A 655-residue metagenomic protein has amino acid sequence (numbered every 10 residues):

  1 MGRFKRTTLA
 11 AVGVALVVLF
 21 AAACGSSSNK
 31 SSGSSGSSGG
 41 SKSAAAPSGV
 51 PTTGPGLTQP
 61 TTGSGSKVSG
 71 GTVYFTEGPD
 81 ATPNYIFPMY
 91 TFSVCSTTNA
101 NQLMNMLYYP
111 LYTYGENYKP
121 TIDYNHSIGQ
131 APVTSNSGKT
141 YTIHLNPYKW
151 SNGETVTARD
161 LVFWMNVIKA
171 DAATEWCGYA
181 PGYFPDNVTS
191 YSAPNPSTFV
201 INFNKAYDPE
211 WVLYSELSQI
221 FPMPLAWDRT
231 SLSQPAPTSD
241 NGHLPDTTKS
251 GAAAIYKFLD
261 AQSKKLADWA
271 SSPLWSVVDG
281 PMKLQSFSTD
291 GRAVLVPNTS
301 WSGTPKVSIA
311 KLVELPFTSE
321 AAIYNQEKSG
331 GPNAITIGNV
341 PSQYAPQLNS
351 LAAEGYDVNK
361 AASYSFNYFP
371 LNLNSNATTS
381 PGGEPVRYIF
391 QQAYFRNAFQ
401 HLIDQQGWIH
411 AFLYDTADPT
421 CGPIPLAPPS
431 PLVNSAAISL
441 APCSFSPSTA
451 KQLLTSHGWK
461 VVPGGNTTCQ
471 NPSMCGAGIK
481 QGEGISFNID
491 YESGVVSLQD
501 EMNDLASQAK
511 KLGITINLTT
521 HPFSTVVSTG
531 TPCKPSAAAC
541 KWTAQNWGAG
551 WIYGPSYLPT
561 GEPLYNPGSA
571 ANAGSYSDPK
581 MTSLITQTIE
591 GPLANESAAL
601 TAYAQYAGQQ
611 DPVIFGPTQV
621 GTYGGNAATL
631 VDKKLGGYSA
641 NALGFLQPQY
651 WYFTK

Functional and structural regions predicted by a protein language model:
C24-S35: Bacterial lipoprotein signal-peptidase II cleavage site
S38, G56-L57, S288-R292, P297-T299 (+7 more regions): Detector for C-terminal structural segments
G70-D80, T140-I143, F199-I201, G280-K283 (+4 more regions): Short, well-ordered beta-strand elements
Y74-N136, N166, V277: N-terminal lobe/hinge region of extracytoplasmic solute-binding protein
Q130-W176, P194, V200-N202, E210-W211 (+3 more regions): Aromatic- and charge-enriched surface segment that lines or borders ligand/interaction sites
I168-P181, S190-P194, Q285-S300, V313-G382 (+4 more regions): Extracellular/periplasmic solute-recognition and catalytic clefts
A180-L259: Surface-exposed binding/hinge segments that line and control ligand-binding clefts or catalytic entry sites
